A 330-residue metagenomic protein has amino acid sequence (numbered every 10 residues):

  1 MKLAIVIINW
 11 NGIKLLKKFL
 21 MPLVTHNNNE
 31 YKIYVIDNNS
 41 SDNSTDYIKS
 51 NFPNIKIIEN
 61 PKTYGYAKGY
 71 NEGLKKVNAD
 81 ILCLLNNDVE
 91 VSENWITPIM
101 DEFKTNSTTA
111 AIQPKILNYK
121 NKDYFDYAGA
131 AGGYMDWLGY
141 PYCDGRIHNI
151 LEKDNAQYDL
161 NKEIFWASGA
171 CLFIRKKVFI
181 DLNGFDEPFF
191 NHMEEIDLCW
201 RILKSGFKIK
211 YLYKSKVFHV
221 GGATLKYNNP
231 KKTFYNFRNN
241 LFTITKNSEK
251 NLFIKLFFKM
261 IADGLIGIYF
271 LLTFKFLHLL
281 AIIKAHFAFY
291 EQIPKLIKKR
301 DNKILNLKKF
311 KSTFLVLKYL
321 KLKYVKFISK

Functional and structural regions predicted by a protein language model:
M21-E30: Short, acidic, metal-binding catalytic loop of nucleotide-sugar glycosyltransferases
P22, D37-D46, K62: A conserved acidic beta->alpha catalytic loop
N60-V77, N87-V89, P98: Glycine-rich, basic loop-to-helix element that forms the pyrophosphate-binding segment of sugar-nucleotide handling
L82: Short aromatic/hydrophobic "clamp" motif used to bind/position activated sugar donors
V89-Y140: Conserved donor NDP-sugar-binding/catalytic core segment of glycosyltransferases
W137-D144, H148-I174, I196-L198, L225-K226: A recurrent flexible, glycine/aromatic-enriched loop bordering the glycosyltransferase active site that acts as
D159-L160, F165-K216: A short, conserved alpha-helix in the catalytic core of glycosyltransferases
I209-D301, L305-F314: Active-site-adjacent helix/loop segment of glycosyltransferases that harbors family-specific signature motifs
